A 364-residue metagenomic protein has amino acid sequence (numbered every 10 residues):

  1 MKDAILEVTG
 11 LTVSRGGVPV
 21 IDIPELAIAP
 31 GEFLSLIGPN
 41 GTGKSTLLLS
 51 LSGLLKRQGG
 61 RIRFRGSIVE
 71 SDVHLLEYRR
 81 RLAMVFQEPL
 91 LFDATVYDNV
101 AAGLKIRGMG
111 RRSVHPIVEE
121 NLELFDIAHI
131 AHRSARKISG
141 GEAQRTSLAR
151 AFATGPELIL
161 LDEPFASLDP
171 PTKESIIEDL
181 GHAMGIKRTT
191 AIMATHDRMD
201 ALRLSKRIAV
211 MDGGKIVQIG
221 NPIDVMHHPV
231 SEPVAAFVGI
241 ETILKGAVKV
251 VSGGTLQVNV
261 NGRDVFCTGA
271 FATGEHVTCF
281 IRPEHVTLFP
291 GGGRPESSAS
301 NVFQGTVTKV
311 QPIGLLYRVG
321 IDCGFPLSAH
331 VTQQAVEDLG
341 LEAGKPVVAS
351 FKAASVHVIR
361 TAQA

Functional and structural regions predicted by a protein language model:
S52: Helix-to-loop junction immediately C-terminal to a conserved catalytic motif
I68-A83, I106, V225, P229: ABC ATPase NBD coupling module
K105, R112-I130, G181-H182: Conserved ABC ATPase "signature" region
S134-I138, E142: Conserved ABC ATPase signature
R136, T154-P156: Conserved signature/switch motifs of ABC ATPase nucleotide-binding domains
G213-G214: Conserved ABC ATPase "signature" C-loop
G262-V310, Q333-A364: Glycine/charge-rich catalytic "coupling/switch" loops of P-loop NTPases
